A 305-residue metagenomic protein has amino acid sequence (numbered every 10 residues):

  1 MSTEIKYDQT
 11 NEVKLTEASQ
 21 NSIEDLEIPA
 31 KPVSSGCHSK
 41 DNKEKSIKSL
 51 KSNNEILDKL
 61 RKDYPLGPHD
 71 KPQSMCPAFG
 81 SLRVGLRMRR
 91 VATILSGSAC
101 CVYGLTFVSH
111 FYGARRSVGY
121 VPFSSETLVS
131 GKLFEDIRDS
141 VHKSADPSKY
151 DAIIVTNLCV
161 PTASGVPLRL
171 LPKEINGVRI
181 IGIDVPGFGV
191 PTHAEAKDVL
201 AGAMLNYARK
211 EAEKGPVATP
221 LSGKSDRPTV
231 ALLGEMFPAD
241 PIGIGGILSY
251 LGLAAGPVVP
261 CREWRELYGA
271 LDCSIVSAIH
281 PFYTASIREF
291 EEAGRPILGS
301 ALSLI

Functional and structural regions predicted by a protein language model:
M1-I305: An N-terminal assembly and electron-transfer interface module characteristic of large anaerobic redox and radical
